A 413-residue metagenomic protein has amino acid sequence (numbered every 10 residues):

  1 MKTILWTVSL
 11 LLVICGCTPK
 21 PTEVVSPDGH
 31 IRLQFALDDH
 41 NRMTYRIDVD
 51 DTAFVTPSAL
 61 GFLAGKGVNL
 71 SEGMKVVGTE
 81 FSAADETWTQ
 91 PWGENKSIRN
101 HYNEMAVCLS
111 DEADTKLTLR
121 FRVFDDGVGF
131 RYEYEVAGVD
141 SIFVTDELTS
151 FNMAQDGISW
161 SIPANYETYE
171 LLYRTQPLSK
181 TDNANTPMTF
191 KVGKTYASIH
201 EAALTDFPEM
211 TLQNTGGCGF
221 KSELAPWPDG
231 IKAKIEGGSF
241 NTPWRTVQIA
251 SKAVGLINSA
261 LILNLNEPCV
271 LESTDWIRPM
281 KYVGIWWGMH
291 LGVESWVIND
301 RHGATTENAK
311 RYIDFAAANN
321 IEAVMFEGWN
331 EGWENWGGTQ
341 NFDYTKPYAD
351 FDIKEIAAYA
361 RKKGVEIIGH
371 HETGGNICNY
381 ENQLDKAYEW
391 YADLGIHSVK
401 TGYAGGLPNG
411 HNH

Functional and structural regions predicted by a protein language model:
K2-S9: Sec-dependent signal peptide recognition, specifically the positively charged N-region followed immediately by
I14-G16: C-terminal motif of bacterial Sec signal peptides marking the signal peptidase cleavage site
K20-E272: N-terminal accessory beta-strand-rich subdomains and adjacent acidic, glycine-rich linkers that precede catalytic cores
V123, E236-G237, N299, G303-E307 (+3 more regions): Soluble non-cytosolic domains of exported or imported proteins
Y132, A316, G402: Conserved, mostly hydrophobic/aromatic
Y132, G138, K252-A253, G288-L291 (+3 more regions): Solvent-exposed loop/turn segments at secondary-structure junctions within structured extracellular/periplasmic domains
G237-N319, A323: An acidic-aromatic substrate-binding cleft motif
G328-H413: Aromatic- and carboxylate-enriched substrate-binding clefts and catalytic-loop regions of carbohydrate-active enzymes
